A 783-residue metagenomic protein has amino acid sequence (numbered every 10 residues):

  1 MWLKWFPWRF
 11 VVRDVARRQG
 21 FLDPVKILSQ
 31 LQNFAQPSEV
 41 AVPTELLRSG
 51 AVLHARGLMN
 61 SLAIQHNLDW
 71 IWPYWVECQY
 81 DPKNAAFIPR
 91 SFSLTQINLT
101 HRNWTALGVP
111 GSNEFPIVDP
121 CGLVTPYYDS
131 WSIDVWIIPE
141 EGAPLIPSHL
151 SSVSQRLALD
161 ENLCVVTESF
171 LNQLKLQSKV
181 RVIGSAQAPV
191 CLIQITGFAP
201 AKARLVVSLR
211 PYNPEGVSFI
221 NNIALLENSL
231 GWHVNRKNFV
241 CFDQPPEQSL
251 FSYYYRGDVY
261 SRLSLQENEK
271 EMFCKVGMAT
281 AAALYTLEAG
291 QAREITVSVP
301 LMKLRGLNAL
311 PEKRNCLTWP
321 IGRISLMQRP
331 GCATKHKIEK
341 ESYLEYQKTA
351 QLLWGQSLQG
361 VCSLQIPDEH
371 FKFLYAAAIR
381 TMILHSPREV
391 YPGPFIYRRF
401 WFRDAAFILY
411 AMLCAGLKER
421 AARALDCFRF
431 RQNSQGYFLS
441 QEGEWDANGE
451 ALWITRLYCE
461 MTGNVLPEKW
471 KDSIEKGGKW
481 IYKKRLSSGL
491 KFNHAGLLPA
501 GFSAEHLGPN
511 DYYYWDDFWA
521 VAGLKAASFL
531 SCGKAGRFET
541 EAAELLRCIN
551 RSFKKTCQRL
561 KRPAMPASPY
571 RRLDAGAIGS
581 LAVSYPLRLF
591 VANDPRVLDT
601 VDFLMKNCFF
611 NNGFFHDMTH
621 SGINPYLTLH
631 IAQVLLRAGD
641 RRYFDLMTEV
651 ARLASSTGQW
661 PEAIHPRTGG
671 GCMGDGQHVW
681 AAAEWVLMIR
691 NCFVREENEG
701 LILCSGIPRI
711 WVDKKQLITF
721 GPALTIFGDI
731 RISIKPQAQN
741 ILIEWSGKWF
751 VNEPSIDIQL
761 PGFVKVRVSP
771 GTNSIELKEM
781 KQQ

Functional and structural regions predicted by a protein language model:
M1-L364, E697-Q783: Terminal accessory carbohydrate-recognition/targeting modules of carbohydrate-active enzymes
G142-L145, S528, T540, E544-F610 (+1 more regions): Carbohydrate-active enzyme catalytic cores, enriched for enzymes that act on polyanionic acidic polysaccharides
S154-C164, S357-P394, S584, D599: Conserved oxyanion/phosphate-binding beta-strand-loop segments in alpha/beta enzyme cores
Y285-T286, T296-E339, P394, S440-D446 (+1 more regions): The feature captures the catalytic groove of carbohydrate-active enzymes
T334-T349, F373-A377, G416-F430, G443 (+6 more regions): Extended, well-ordered alpha-helical scaffold segments
Q356-A377, F402-R403, D446, E450 (+2 more regions): Active-site acid/base region of carbohydrate-active enzymes
P387-V390, R429-Q441, A495-Y512, E662-G674: Acidic/His metal-coordination segments adjacent to aromatic residues that form catalytic metal sites in metalloenzymes
F400-L417, R429-N433, E468-E475, K479 (+3 more regions): Active-site core of glycosidic bond-cleaving carbohydrate-active enzymes
